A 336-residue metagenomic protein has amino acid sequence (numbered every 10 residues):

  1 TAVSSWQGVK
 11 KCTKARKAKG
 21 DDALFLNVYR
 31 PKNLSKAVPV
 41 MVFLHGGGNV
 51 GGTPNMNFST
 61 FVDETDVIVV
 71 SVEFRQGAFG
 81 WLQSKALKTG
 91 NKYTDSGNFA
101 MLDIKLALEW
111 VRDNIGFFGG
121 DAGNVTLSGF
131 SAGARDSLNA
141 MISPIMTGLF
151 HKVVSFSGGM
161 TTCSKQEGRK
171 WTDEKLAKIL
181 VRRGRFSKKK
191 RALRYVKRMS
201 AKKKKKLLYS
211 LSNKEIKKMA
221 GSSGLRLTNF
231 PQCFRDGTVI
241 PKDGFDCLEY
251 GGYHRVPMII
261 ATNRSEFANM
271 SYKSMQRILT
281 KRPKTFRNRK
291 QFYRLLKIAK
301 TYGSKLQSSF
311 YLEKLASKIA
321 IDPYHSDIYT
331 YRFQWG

Functional and structural regions predicted by a protein language model:
T1, Y272-F286: Short Gly/aromatic-enriched secondary-structure transition segments
T1-M101, A122, L227, F267: Non-catalytic accessory segments of hydrolases
V3, E313, S317-G336: Mobile gating loops/cap/lid regions near enzyme active sites that modulate substrate access
D21-L24, Y93-F117, G168-I179: Alpha/beta-hydrolase active-site loop
P39, V111, F118-S131: Alpha/beta-hydrolase fold nucleophile elbow
N49-V50, G129-N139: Glycine-rich nucleophile elbow surrounding the catalytic serine of serine-hydrolase chemistry
L127, V154-F156: A short, hydrophobic beta-strand element of the alpha/beta-hydrolase
N139, T147, F156-I278, K297-A320: Substrate-access "cap/lid" subdomains that shape and gate the entrance to catalytic or ligand-binding pockets
